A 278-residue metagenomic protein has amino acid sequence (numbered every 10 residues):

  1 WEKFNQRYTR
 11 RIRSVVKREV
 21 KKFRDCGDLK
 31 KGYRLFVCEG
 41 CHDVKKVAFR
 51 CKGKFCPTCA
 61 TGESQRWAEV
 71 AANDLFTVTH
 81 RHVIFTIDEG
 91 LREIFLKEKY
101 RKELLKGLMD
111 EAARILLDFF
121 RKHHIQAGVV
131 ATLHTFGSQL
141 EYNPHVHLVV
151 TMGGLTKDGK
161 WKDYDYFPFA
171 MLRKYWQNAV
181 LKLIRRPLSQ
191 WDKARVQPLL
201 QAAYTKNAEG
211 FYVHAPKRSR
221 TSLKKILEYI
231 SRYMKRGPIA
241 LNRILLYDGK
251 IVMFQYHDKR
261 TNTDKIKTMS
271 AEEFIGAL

Functional and structural regions predicted by a protein language model:
W1-L278: Beta->alpha loop/short-helix hinge microenvironment recognizer with preference for catalytic Tyr/His contexts
